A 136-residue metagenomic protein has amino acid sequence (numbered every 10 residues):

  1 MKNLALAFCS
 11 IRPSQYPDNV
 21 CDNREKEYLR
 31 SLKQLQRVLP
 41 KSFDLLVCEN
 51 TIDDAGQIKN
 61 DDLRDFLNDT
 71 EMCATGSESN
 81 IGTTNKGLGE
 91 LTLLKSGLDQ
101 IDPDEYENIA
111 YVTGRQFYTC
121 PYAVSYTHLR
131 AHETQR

Functional and structural regions predicted by a protein language model:
M1-V20: N-proximal low-complexity "stem/linker" segments adjacent to membrane-targeting elements
C21-L35, K59-N60, L88-S96, S125: Well-ordered, non-membrane alpha-helical segments in soluble/globular domains
Q34-S42: Short, acidic, metal-binding catalytic loop of nucleotide-sugar glycosyltransferases
F43-I52: Short beta-strand/loop segment that forms part of the nucleotide-sugar
G56-N68, A123-Y126: Short, aromatic/basic amphipathic alpha-helical patches
F66-G97: Active-site-proximal specificity loops/subdomain of glycosyltransferases
K95-L129: GT-A fold catalytic core of metal-dependent nucleotide-sugar glycosyltransferases, centered on the diacidic
H128-R136: Single conserved hydrophobic/aromatic residue that forms the stacking wall/gate of nucleotide- or nucleobase-binding
